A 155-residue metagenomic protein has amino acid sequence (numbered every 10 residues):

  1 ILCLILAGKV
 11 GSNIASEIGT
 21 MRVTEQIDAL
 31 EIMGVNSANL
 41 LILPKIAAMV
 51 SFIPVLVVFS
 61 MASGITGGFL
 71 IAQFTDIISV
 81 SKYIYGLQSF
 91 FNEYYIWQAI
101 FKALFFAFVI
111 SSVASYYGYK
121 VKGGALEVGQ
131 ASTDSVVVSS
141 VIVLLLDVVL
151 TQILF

Functional and structural regions predicted by a protein language model:
I1-D28, L56, V113: Hydrophobic alpha-helical transmembrane segments of multi-pass membrane transport proteins
I18-I42, V128: Short cytoplasmic-facing helical segments at TM-TM junctions of multi-pass membrane proteins
L41-A62, V136, S140: Selective transmembrane-helix segments that form parts of the transport pathway or gating/packing helices in multipass
A62-L104, S112-A131, I153-F155: Membrane-interfacial helix-loop-helix connectors in multipass membrane proteins
V128, D134-L150: Final/C-terminal transmembrane alpha-helix of multipass membrane proteins
